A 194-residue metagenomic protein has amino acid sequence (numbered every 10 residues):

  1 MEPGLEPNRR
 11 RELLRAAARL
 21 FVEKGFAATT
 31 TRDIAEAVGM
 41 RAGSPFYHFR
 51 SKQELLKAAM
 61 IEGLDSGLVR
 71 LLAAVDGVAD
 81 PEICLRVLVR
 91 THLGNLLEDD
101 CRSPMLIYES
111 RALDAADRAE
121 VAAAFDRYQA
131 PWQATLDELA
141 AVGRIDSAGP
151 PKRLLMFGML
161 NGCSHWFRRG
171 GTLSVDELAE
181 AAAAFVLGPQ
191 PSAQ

Functional and structural regions predicted by a protein language model:
M1-N8, E12-R15, R19, Q194: N-terminal intrinsically disordered/low-complexity leader segments
R10-R11, T31, Q53, K57 (+8 more regions): Short, structured helix-loop boundary elements
E12, A16, L20-E54, A58: Helix-turn-helix
E23-A27, V78, D99, V142: Short coil/turn segments at alpha/beta junctions that flank glycine-rich nucleotide-binding fingerprints
A58, L72-C101, M156: Hydrophobic alpha-helical connector segments
E62-A73, M105, A115-V142, P150-L154 (+1 more regions): Amphipathic alpha-helical packing segments from all-alpha helical-bundle domains
T91-G94, E98, Q129-E138, M159 (+1 more regions): C-terminal peripheral helix-coil segments that are non-catalytic and often amphipathic
L97-A116, H165: Amphipathic alpha-helical segments used for helix-helix packing
